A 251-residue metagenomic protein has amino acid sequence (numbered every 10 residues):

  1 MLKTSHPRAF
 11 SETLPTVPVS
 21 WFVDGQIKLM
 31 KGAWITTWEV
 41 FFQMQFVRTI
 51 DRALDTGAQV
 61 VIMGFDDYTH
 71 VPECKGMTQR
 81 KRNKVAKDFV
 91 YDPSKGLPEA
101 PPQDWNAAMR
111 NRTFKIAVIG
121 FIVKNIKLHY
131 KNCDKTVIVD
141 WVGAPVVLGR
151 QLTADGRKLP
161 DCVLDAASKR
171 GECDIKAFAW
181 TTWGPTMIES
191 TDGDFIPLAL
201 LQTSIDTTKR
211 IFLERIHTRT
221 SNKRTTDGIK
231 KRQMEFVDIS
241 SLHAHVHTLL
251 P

Functional and structural regions predicted by a protein language model:
M1-P251: Noncatalytic, typically N-terminal accessory segments of nucleic acid-processing enzymes and closely related
